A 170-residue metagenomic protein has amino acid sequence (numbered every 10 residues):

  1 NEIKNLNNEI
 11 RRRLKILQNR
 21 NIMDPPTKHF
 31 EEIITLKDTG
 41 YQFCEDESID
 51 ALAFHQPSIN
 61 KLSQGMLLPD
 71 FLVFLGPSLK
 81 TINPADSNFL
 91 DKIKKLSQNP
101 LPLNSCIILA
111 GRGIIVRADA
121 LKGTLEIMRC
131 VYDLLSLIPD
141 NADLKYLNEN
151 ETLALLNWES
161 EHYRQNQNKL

Functional and structural regions predicted by a protein language model:
N1-L170: Glycine-rich flexible loops
